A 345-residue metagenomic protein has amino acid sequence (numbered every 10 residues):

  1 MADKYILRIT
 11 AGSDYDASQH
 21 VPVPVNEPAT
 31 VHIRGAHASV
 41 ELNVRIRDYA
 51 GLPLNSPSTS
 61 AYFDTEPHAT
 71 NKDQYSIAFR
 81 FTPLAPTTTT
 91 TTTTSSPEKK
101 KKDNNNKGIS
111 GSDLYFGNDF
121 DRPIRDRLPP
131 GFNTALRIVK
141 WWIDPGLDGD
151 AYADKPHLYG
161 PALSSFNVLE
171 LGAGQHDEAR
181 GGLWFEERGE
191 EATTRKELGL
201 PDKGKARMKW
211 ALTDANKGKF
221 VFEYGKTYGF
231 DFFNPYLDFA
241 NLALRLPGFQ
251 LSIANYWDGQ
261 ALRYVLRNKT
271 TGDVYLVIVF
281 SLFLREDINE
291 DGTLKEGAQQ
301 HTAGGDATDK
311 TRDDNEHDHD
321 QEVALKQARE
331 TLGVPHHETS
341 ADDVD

Functional and structural regions predicted by a protein language model:
A2-D177: N-terminal onset of structured domains
D3, A307-E316, D320-D345: Low-complexity, intrinsically disordered regulatory regions in nuclear gene-regulatory/chromatin proteins
T70, N255-G259: Surface-exposed coil/turn segments at beta-strand junctions on protein surfaces, enriched
T90-T93, N104, K205, N315-H319: Compositionally biased low-complexity segments, especially N-terminal hydrophobic helices that form the hydrophobic
D144-I253, T271: Extended, solvent-exposed segments with strong compositional bias
Q260-R267: A short beta-strand micro-motif common to beta-rich folds, especially ectodomain repeats
T270-D314, D318-V323: Short beta-strand elements
